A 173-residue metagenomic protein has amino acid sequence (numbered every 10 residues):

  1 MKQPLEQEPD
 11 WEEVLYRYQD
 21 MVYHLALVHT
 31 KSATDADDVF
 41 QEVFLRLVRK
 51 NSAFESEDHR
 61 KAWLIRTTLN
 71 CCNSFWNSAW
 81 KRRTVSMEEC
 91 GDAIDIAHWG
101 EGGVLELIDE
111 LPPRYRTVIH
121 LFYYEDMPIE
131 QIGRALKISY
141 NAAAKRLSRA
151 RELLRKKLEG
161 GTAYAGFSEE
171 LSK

Functional and structural regions predicted by a protein language model:
M1-H24, V48: A short, charge-rich alpha-helical start-of-domain segment used by transcription regulators
M1-W11, S86, H98, G103 (+2 more regions): C-terminal edge and immediately downstream basic/flexible tail or linker adjoining helix-turn-helix-like DNA-binding
Q3-L5, K31, E42-H59, A79: Sigma70-family region 2
H24, D38-L45, R49, D58-N70: Structural recognition of an alpha-helix C-terminal capping motif at a helix-to-coil junction
S32, P128, K137-A142: Helix-turn-helix DNA-binding motif, specifically the short coil turn and the N-cap/start of the second
E55, R66-M87, R149: Arg/Lys-rich amphipathic alpha helix in sigma70-family domain 2
S74, K81-I108, P128-Q131, F167-K173: Internal acidic/polar
V118-F122: A short pre-motif secondary-structure segment
